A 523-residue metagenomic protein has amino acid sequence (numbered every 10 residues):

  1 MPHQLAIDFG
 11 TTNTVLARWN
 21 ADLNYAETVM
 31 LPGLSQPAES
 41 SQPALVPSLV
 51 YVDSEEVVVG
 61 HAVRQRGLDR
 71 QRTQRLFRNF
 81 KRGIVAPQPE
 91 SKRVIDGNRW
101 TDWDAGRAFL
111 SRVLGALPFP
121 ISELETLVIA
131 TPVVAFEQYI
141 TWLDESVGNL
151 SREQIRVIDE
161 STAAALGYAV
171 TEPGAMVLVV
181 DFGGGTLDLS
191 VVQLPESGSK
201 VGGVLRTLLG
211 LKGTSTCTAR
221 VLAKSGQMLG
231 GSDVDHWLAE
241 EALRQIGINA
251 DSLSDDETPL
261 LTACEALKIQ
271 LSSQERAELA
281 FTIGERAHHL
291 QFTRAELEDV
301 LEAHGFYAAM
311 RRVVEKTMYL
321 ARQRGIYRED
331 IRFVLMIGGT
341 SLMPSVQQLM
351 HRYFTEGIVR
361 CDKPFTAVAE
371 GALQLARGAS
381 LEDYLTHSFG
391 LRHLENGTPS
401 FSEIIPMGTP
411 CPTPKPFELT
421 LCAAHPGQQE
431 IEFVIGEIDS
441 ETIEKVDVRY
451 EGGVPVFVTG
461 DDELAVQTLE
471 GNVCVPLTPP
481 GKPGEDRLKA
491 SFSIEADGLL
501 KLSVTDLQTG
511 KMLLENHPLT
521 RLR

Functional and structural regions predicted by a protein language model:
M1-A26, V170-K212, C264, D486-L507: Gly/Thr-rich phosphate-binding beta-strand-loop-beta motif of the actin/hexokinase/Hsp70
M1-P2, I155-F182, G198, T366-L381: Conserved phosphate-binding catalytic cores of ATP/NTP-utilizing and phosphoryl-transfer enzymes
D22, A26-G148, C217, L229-A277: Phosphate-binding loop and its immediate beta->loop->alpha context in nucleotide/phosphate-handling enzymes
A38-S41, R156-T162, M228, R360-V368: Active-site nucleophile and cofactor-binding loops and adjacent substrate-binding regions of central metabolic enzymes
S40-E55, L194-S254, A295-V313, Q374-L381 (+1 more regions): Glycine-rich phosphate-binding loop plus the immediately following alpha-helix
I121-V133, D255, L320-G338, K501-S503: Short glycine-rich phosphate-binding loop at a beta-alpha junction
C217, E382-R523: Acidic low-complexity intrinsically disordered segments
E240-N249, Q270-T386, P414, T420-G427 (+2 more regions): Helical "lid/coupling" subdomains associated with nucleotide-phosphate turnover
